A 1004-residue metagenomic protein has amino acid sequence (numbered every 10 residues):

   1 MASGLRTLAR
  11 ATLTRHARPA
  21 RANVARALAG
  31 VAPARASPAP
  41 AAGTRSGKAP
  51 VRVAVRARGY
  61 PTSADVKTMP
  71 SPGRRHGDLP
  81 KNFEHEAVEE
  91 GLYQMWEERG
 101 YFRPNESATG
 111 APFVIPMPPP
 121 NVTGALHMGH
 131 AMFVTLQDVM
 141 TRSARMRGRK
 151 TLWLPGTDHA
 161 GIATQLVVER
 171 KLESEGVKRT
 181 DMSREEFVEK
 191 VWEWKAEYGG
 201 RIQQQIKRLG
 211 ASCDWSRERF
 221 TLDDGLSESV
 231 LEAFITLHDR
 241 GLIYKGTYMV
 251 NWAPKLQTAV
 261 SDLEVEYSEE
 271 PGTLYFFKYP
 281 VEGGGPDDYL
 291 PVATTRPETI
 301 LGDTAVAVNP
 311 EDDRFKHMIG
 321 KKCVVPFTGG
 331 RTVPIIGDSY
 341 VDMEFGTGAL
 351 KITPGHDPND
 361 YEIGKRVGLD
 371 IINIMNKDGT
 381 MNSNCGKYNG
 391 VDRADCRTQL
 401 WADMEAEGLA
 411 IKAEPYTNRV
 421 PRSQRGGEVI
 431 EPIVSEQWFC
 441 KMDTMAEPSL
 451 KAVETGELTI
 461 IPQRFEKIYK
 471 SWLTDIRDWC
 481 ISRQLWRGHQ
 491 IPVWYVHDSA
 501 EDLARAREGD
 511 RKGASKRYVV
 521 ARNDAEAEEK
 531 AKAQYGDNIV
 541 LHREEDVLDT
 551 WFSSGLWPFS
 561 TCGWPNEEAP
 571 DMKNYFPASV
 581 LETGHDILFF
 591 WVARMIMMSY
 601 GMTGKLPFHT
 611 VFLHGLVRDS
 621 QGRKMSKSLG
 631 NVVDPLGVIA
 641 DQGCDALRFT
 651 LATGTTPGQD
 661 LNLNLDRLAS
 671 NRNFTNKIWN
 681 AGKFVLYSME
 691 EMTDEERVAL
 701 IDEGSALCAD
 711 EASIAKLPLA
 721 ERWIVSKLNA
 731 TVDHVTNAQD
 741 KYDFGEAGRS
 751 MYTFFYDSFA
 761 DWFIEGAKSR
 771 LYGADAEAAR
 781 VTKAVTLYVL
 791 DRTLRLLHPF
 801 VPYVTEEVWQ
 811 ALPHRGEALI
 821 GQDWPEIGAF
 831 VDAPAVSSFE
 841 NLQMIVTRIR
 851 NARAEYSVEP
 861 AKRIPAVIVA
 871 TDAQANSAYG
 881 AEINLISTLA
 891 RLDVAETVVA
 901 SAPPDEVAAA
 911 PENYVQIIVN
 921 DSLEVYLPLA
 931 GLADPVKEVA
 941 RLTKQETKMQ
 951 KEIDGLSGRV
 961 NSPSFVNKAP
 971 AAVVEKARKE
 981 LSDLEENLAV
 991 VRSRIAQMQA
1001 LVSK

Functional and structural regions predicted by a protein language model:
T7-L13, R18, N23-A25, A32-S37 (+5 more regions): Non-catalytic terminal extensions that flank enzyme cores
P61-D65, R74-P116, V191-Q204, D312-Y340 (+3 more regions): Conserved oxyanion/phosphate-binding beta-strand-loop segments in alpha/beta enzyme cores
T62-G73, G77, N82, E90-G91 (+11 more regions): Residue patterns forming the tRNA-binding/recognition surfaces of aminoacyl-tRNA synthetases and related DALR
K67-P70, F276, S471, D475-F552 (+4 more regions): Feature 926 captures the class I aminoacyl-tRNA synthetase adenylation module centered on the KMSKS loop
S107-V168, V230, V292-T294, T299 (+6 more regions): N-terminal catalytic cores of NTP/NDP-binding nucleotidyl/phosphoryl-transfer enzymes
A108-G110, P118-P119, L152-Q165, T221-L226 (+3 more regions): Short, solvent-exposed turn/loop segments enriched in Gly/Ser/Thr/Pro and often Arg
A131-V139, L290-C323, L350-G355, V367-N373 (+4 more regions): Extended active-site and interfacial segments that coordinate phosphate-rich ligands in large catalytic machineries
T135-L152, P358-L369, W401-M404, L588-G604 (+1 more regions): Metal-dependent nuclease catalytic cores in nucleic-acid-processing enzymes, especially RNase H-like/related
